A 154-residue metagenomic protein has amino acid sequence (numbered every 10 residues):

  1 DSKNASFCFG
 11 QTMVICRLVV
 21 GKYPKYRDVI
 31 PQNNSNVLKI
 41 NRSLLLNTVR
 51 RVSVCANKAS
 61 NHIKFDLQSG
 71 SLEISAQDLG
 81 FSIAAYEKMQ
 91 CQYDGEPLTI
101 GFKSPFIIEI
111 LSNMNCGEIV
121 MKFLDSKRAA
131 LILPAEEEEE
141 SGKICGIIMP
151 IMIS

Functional and structural regions predicted by a protein language model:
D1-V19, N34-S154: DNA polymerase processivity clamps
K22: Glycine-rich, pocket-lining loop/helix-strand segments that form or immediately flank
V29-N33: Short hinge/gating elements
